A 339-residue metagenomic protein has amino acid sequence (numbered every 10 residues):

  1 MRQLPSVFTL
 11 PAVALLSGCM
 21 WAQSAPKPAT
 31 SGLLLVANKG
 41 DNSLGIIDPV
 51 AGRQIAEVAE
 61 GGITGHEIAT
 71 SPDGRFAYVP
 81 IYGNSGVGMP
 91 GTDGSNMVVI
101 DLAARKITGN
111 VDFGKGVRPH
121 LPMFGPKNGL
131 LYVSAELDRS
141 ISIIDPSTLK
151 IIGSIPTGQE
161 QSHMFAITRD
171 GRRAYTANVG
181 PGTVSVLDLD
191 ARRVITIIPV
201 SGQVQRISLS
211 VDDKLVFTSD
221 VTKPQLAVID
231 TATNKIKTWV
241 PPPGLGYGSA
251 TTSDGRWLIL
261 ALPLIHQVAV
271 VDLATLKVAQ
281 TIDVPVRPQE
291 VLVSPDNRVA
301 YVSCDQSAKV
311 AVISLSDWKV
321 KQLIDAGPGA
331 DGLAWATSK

Functional and structural regions predicted by a protein language model:
M1-L10: Bacterial N-terminal signal peptides that target proteins for export
T9-G18: Bacterial N-terminal signal peptides
C19-K339: Predominantly soluble domains enriched in secretory-pathway, periplasmic, or organellar proteins
